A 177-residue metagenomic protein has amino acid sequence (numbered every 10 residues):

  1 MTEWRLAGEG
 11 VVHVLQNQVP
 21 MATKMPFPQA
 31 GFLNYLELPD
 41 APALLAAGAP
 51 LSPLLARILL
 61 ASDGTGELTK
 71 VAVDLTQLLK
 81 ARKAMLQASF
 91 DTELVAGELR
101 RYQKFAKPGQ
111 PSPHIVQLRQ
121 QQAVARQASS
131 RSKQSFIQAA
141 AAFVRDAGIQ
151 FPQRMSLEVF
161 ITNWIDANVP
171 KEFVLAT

Functional and structural regions predicted by a protein language model:
M1-L6, M21-M25, F173-T177: Non-Sec secretion/translocation targeting segments of pathogen effectors
V12-V14: Short linear proline/tyrosine/threonine-rich motifs used for host-factor recruitment and membrane trafficking/assembly
T23-T69, F160-I165: Long, non-catalytic architectural segments outside compact domain cores
L60-F90: Short, charge/polar-rich alpha-helical segments
K70-Q77, K133-L157: Long amphipathic alpha-helical coiled-coil segments
A81-R119: Extended alpha-helical coiled-coil "stalk/arm" regions that act as elongated linkers or oligomerization scaffolds
M85-S89, E93, Q120-D146: Amphipathic alpha-helical coiled-coil segments
Q103-Q121, V144-V174: Charge-rich, acidic-biased intrinsically disordered regions
